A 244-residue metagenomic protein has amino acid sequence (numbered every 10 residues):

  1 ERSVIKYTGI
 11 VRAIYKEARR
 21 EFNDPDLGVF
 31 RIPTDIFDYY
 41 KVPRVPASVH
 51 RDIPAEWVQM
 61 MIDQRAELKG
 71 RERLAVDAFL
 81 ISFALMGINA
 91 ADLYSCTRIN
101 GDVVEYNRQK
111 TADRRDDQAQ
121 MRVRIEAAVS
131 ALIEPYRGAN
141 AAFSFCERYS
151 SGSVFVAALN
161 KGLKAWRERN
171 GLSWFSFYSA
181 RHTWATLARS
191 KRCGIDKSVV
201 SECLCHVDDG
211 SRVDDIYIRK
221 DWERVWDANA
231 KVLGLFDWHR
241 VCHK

Functional and structural regions predicted by a protein language model:
E1-I36, I88: N-terminal DNA-binding recognition helix of tyrosine site-specific recombinases/integrases
E1-K16, K69-R71, S153-V154, W174-S179: N-terminal core-binding DNA-recognition domain of tyrosine site-specific recombinases/integrases
D38-L74: Long, amphipathic, Lys/Arg-enriched alpha-helical "connector/arm" segment
Y39, Y94-L132: Conserved tyrosine-mediated DNA breakage-rejoining catalytic core shared by Y-recombinases
D52, R108-D113, L204-R240: Catalytic-site neighborhood detector that most strongly recognizes the C-terminal catalytic loop/helix of tyrosine
V58, R124-S173: Active-site/catalytic core of tyrosine-dependent DNA strand-transfer enzymes
E67-G70, N160-E202, H206, G210: Short, basic (Lys/Arg/His-rich) helix/loop patches that form interaction surfaces in the mid-to-C-terminal regions
R98-E105, S173, G194-I216, W238-K244: Short, polar N-cap/turn motifs at the start of nucleic acid-interacting alpha helices
